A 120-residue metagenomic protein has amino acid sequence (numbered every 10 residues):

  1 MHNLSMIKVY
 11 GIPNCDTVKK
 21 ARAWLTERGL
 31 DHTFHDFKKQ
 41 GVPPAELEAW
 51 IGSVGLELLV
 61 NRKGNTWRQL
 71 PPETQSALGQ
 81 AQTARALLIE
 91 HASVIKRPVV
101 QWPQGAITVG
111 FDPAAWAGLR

Functional and structural regions predicted by a protein language model:
L4-R28, H32-Q40: Local sequence-structure signature of Cys/Sec-based thiol-disulfide redox active-site neighborhoods
F37-R120: Thiol/selenol-based redox catalytic cores and closely related redox-interacting motifs
